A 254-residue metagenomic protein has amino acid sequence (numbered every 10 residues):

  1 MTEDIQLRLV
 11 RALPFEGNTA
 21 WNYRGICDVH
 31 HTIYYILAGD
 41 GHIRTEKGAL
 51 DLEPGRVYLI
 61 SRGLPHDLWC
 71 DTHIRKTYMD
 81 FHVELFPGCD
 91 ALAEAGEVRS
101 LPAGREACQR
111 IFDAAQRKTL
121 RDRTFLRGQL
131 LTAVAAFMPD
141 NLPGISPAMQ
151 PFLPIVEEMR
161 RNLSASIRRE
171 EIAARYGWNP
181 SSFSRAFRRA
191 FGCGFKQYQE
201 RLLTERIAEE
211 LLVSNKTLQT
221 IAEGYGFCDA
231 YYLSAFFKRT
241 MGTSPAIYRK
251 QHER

Functional and structural regions predicted by a protein language model:
M1-Q6, K250-R254: Short, Lys/Arg-enriched, disordered terminal segments
D4-E97: N-terminal regulatory/effector-sensing and dimerization cores that precede helix-turn-helix DNA-binding domains
G17, G41, L120, L142 (+2 more regions): Generic structural signal for secondary-structure transition and capping sites
G39, G55-R56, F183, I207 (+1 more regions): Short hydrophobic/aromatic patches on the structural cores and recognition surfaces of FHA
R44, P87-D90, A186, Y198 (+1 more regions): Residues that scaffold the ATP/ADP-binding catalytic core of kinase and kinase-like folds
L64, P139, R254: Flexible, active-site-proximal loop/turn residues at the rims of small-molecule/cofactor binding pockets and catalytic
T77-E84, S100-S164, E170-E171, R175-S184: An amphipathic alpha-helical interaction segment
E157, R161, S166, E170 (+2 more regions): Terminal helix-turn-helix DNA-binding modules in bacterial transcription factors
